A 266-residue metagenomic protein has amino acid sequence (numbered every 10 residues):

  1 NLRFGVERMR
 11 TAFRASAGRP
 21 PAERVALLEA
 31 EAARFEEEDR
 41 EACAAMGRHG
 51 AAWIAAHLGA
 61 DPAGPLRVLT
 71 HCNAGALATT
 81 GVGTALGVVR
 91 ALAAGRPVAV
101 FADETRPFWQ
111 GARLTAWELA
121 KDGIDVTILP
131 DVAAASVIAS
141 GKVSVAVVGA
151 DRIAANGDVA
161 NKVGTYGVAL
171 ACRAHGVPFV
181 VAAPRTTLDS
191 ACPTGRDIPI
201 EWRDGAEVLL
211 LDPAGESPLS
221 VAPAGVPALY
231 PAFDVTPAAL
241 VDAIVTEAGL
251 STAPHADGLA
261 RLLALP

Functional and structural regions predicted by a protein language model:
N1-L129: N-terminal active-site beta-alpha-beta segment that forms phosphate/nucleotide-binding and substrate-recognition loops
P97-V98, D103-P266: Conserved phosphate- and dinucleotide-binding cores of soluble alpha/beta proteins, encompassing both enzyme active
